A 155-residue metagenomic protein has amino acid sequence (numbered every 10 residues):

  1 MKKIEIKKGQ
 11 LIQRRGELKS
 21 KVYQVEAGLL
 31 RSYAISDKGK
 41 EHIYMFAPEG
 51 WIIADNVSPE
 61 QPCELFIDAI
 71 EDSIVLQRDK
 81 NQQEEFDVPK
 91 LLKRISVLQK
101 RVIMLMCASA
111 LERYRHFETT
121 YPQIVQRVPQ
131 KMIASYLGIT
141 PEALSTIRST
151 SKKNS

Functional and structural regions predicted by a protein language model:
M1-Y23: Regulatory nucleotide-sensing modules
K7, E26-A27, P48, E71: A cytosolic small-molecule/anion-sensing beta-strand core signal
L11, V25, R78-K80: Histidine- and aromatic-rich ligand-binding microenvironments
I12, E64, F86, L98-L105 (+1 more regions): Short helix-to-loop capping/linker segments positioned immediately adjacent to catalytic or ligand/cofactor-binding
S20-Y33, D37-K38, E49-G50: Glycine- and acidic-residue-biased ligand/ion/polar-headgroup-sensing regions
I35, K100-R113: Short, Lys/Arg-enriched anionic-surface-contact patches
E41-S96: Cyclic-nucleotide recognition modules
R115-S155: Phosphate-/nucleic-acid-contacting segments
